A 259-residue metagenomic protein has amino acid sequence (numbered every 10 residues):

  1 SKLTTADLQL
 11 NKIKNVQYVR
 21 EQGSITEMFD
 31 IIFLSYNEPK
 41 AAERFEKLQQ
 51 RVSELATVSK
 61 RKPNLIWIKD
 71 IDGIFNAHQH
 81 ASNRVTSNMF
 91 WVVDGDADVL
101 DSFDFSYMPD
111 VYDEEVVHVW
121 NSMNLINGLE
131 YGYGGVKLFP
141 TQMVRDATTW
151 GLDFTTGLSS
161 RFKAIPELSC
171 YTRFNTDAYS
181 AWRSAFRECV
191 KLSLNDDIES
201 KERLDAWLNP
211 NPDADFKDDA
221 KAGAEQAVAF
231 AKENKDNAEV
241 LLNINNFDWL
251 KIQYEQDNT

Functional and structural regions predicted by a protein language model:
S1, N88-L100: Short beta-strand-to-loop acidic/aromatic patch adjacent to the donor-nucleotide binding site
S1-Q22, Y107-T259: Catalytic-site signature of metal-activated, phosphate-bearing donor transferases, centered on the GT-A/GT-A-like
K2-N83: N-terminal anchoring/stem segment of glycosyltransferases
T26-M28, S87-N88, E114-E115: A general structural motif
E38-P39, D72-G73, D96-D98, N124-L125 (+1 more regions): Short, solvent-exposed loop/turn segments at secondary-structure junctions
Q50, S82-W91, M108-D110: Short, surface-exposed basic-aromatic patches at helix termini and helix-loop junctions that form
G95-Y112: Acidic donor-binding/catalytic loop of UDP-sugar-dependent glycosyltransferases, especially processive GT2
